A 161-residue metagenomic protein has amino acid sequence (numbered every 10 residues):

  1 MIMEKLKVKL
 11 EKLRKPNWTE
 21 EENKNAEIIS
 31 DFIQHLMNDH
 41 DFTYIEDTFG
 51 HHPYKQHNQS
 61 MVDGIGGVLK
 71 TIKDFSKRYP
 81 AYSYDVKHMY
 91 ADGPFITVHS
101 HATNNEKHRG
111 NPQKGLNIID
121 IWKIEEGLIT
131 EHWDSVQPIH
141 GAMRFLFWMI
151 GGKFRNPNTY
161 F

Functional and structural regions predicted by a protein language model:
M1-F161: C-terminal and inter-domain tail/linker signature
